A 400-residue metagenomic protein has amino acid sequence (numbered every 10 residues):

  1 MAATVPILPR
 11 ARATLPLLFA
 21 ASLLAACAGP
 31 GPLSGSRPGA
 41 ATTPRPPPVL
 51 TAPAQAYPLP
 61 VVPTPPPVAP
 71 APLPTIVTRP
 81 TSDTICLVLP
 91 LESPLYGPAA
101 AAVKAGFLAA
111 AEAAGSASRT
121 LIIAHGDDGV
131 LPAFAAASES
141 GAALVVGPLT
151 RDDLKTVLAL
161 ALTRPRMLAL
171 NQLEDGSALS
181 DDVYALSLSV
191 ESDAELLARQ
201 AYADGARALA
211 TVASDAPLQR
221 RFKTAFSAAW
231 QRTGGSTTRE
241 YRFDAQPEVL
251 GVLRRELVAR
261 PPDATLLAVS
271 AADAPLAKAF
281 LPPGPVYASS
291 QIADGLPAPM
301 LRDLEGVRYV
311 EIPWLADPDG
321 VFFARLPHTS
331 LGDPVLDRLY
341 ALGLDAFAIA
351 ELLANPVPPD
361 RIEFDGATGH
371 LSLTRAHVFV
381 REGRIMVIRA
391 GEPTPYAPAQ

Functional and structural regions predicted by a protein language model:
M1-C27: Sec-dependent bacterial lipoprotein signal peptides
A21-V49: Bacterial Sec signal peptide processing site at the extreme N-terminus
P65-D83, L87-A105: Extracytoplasmic "Venus flytrap"
P98-A102, S116-G176: Beta-alpha junction/loop-to-helix N-cap segments that form part of ligand/metal-binding clefts
K155-T163, M167, A208-A210, Q219-V310: Extracellular/periplasmic bilobed ligand-binding domains
A185-A210, R221, P313-F322, L342-I349: Hydrophobic alpha-helical segments within soluble ligand-binding/sensing domains
K278-L344, P358: Extracellular/periplasmic periplasmic-binding protein-like sensory domains
H328-A399: Segments of small-molecule ligand-sensing domains
